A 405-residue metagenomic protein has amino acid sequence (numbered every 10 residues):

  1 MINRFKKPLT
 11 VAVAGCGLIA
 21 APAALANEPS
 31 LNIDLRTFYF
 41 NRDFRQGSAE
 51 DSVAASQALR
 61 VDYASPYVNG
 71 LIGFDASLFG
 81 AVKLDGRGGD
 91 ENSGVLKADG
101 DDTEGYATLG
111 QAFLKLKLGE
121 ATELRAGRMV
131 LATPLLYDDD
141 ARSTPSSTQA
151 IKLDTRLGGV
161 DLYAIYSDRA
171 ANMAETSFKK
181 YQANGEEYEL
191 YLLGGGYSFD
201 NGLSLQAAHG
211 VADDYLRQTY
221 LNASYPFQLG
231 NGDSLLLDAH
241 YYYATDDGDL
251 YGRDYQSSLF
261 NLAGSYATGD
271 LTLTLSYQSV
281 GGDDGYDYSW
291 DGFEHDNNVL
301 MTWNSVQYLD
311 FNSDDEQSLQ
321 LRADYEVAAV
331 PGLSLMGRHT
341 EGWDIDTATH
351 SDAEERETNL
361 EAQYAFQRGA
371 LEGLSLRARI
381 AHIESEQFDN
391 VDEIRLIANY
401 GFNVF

Functional and structural regions predicted by a protein language model:
V11, G15-R128, T155, Y325-A328 (+3 more regions): Beta-barrel outer-membrane channel/assembly domains of diderm bacteria
T37-Y39, L124-D138, L162-D168, L193 (+6 more regions): Transmembrane beta-strand segments that form the barrel wall of outer-membrane beta-barrel proteins
V53-Q57, Y106-G110, P145-Q149, R156-G158 (+6 more regions): Residues that define the transmembrane beta-barrel architecture of outer-membrane proteins
V61, A112-L114, I151-L153, L162 (+8 more regions): Membrane-embedded beta-strands of outer-membrane beta-barrel proteins, especially the hydrophobic/small aromatic
G70-F74, E120-L124, G159-A164, A171 (+7 more regions): Repeated loop/turn-to-beta-strand initiation elements of outer-membrane beta-barrel proteins
L118, D138-P145, R169-N172, G185-E187 (+5 more regions): Solvent-exposed loop/turn segments connecting transmembrane beta-strands in outer-membrane beta-barrel proteins
Y163-L190, G232-D314, A378-L396: Outer-membrane beta-barrel translocator/channel fold
D284-H350, E357-Q367: C-terminal structural cap/anchor segments
